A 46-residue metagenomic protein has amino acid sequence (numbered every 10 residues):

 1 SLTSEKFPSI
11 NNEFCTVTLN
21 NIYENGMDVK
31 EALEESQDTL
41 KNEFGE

Functional and structural regions predicted by a protein language model:
S1-S36, F44: C-terminal capping/gating helix-and-loop segments adjacent to ligand/active sites or protein-protein/ligand interfaces
